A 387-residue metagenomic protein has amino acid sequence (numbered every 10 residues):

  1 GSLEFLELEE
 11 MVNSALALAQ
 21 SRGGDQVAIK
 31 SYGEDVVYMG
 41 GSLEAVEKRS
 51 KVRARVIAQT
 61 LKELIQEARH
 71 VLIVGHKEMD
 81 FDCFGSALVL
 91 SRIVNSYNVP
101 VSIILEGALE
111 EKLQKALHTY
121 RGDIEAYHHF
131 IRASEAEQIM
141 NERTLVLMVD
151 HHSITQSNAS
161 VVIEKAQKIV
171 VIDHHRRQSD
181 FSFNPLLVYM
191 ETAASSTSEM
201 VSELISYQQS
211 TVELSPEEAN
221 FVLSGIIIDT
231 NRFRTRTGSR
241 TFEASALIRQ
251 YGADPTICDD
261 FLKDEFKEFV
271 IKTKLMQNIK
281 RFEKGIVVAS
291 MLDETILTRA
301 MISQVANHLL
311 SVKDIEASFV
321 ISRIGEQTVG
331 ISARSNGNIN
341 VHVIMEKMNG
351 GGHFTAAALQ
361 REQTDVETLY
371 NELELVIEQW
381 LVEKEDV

Functional and structural regions predicted by a protein language model:
G1-R22, I29-G33, V37-E44: Cyclic nucleotide signaling catalytic output domains
L18, I93-Y97, L204-Q208: Active-site catalytic microenvironments for nucleophilic, acid-base chemistry
A28, L147, K168-I172, L187-M190 (+2 more regions): Hydrophobic/aromatic beta-strand patches that form the interior of the parallel beta-sheet core in alpha/beta enzyme
M39-L43, F84-G85, L113-H118, A159-S160 (+2 more regions): Short acidic, glycine/serine/threonine-rich loops at helix termini
R49-M79, C83-R121, H129, A136-E137 (+2 more regions): Hydrophobic helix-and-loop "lid/oligomerization" segment in the mid-to-C-terminal part of catalytic domains
I124-E135, V188-T192: Short acidic-hydrophobic, aromatic-tinged amphipathic segments that line or gate anion-handling sites
I131-F183: Active-site cofactor/cluster-binding pocket
H174-S245: Short alpha-helices
